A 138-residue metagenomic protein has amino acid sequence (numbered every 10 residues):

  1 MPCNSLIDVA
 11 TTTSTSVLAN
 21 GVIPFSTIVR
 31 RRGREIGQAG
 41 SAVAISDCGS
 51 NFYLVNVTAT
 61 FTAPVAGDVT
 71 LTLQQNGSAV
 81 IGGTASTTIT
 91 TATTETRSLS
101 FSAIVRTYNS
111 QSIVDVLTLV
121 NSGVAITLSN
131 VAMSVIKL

Functional and structural regions predicted by a protein language model:
M1-S50, L54, T62-A66, I126-L138: Terminal (often C-terminal
N56-I113, T118-A132: Terminal beta-strand-rich extracellular "head" domains that mediate receptor/glycan or other ligand binding
